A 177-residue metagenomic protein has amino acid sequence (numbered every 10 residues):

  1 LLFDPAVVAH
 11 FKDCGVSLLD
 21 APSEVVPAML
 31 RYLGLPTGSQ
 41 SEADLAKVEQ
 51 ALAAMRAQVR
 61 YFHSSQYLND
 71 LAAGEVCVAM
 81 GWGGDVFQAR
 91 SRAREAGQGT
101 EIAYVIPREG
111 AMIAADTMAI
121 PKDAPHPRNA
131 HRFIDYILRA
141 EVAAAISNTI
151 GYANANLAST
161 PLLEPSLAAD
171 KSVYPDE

Functional and structural regions predicted by a protein language model:
L1-S17: A conserved helix-loop-strand patch within extracytoplasmic ligand-binding domains of the periplasmic binding
V8-F11, D20, A72-A73, E95-Q98 (+2 more regions): Extracellular/periplasmic catalytic domains that process cell-envelope and extracellular macromolecules
A9-C14, R31-L33, D116-T117, D176-E177: Flexible glycine/proline-enriched surface loops and loop-helix/loop-strand junctions
S17-M29, L33-V105: Ligand-binding pocket segment of bilobal, Venus flytrap-like solute-binding proteins
P22-V25, G83-F87, E109-M112, P125 (+1 more regions): Solvent-exposed loop/turn segments at secondary-structure junctions within structured extracellular/periplasmic domains
L30-L35, A114-H126, A145: A bilobed periplasmic-binding-protein/Venus flytrap-type ligand-binding module shared by bacterial periplasmic
L45-A54, Q98-A124, A168-S172: Periplasmic-binding protein-like
P121-E177: Mature extracytoplasmic/periplasmic domains
